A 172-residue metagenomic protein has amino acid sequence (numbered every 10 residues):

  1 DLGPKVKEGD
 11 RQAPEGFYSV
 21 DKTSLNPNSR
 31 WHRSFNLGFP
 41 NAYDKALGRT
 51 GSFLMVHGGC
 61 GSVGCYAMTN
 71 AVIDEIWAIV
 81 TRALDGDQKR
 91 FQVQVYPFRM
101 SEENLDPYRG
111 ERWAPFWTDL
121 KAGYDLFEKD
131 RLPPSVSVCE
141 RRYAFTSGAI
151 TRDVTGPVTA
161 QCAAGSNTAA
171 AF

Functional and structural regions predicted by a protein language model:
D1-K5: A positional/architectural concept
K7-A160: Exported/periplasmic cell-wall-interacting domains
T159-F172: Compositionally biased, proline/threonine/alanine/serine-rich low-complexity intrinsically disordered stretches
